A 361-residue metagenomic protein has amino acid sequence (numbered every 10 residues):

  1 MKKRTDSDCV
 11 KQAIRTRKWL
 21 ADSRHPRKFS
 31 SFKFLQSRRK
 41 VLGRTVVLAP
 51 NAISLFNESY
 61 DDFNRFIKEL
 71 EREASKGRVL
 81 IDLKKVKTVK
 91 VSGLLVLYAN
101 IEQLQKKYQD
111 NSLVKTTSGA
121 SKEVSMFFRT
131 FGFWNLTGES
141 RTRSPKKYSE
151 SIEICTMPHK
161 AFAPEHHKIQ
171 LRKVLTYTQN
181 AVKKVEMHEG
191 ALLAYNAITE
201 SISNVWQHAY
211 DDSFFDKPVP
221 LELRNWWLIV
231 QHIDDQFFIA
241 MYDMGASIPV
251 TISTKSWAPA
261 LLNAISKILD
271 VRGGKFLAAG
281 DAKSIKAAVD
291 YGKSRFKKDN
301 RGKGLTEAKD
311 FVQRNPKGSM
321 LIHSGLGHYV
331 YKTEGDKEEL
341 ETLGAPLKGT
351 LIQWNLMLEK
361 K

Functional and structural regions predicted by a protein language model:
M1-D61, E71, V250-K361: Flexible, glycine-/charge-rich segments associated with ATP-binding catalytic modules
V47-T137: Amphipathic alpha-helical interaction surfaces in cytosolic regulatory modules
T88, S92, Y177-I198, K293: Conserved short strand/loop->alpha-helix "switch" segment adjacent to the catalytic nucleotide/phosphoryl-transfer site
S92, V96, E189-N196, E200 (+4 more regions): Short, well-structured alpha-helical interface segments that form or flank functional binding sites
N100, E186-H232, L305-F311: Conserved ATP-binding N-box helix of the HATPase_c
F128-L175: Internal, well-ordered alpha/beta segment that forms a basic, Gly-enriched binding/recognition surface
T130, G138-E153, W226, A246 (+3 more regions): Short beta-to-alpha transition helix within the HATPase_c
N204-W257, V271, E339: ATP-lid-like helix-loop hinge signature
